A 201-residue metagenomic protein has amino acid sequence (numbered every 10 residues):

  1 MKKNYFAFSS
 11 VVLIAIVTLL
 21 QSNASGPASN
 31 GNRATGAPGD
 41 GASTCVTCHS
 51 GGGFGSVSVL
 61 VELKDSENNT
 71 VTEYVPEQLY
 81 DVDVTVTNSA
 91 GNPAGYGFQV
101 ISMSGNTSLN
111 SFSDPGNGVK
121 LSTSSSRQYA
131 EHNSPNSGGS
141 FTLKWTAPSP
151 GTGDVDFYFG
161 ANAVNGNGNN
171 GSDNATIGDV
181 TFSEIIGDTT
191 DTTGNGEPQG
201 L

Functional and structural regions predicted by a protein language model:
M1-S25: Sec-dependent, cleavable N-terminal signal peptides
K3-N4, S22, Y129, P198-G200: Intrinsic disorder/low-complexity segments enriched in polar/small residues
V17-T146, P150-T189: Sequence context surrounding c-type heme c attachment/ligation sites in exported
G187-L201: Residue-level detector of functionally pivotal "anchor" positions at catalytic/ligand-binding pockets or at interdomain
